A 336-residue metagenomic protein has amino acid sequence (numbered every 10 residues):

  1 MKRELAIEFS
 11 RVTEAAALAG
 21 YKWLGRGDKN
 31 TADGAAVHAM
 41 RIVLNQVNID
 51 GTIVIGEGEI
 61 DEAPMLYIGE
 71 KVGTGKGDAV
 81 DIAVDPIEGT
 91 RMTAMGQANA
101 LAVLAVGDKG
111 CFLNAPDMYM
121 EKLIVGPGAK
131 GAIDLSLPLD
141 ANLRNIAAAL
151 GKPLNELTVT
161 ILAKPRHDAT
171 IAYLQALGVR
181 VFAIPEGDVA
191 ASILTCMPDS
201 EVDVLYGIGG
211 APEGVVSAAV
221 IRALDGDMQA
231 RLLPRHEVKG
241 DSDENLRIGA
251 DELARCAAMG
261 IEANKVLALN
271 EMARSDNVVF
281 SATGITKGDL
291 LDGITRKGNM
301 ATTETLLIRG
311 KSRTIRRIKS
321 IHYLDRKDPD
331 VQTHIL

Functional and structural regions predicted by a protein language model:
M1-A83, R144, A148, Q175 (+5 more regions): N-terminal subdomain of lithium-sensitive/metallo-dependent phosphomonoesterases centered on the IMPase/IPPase/PAP
L5, L194-L336: Oxyanion/phosphate-interacting regions
I53-E57, I82-V84, T93-M95, N114-A115 (+5 more regions): General beta-strand structural signal in soluble alpha/beta enzymes
M65-Y67, M95-Q97, A115-M118, A169-Q175 (+3 more regions): Short acidic, glycine/serine/threonine-rich loops at helix termini
G77-E88, M92-L113: DPxDG-like acidic metal-binding loop motif
V103, D108-A183, G288-L290, E304-H334: Acidic beta-strand-loop-alpha-helix segment within the catalytic core of divalent metal-dependent phosphate-processing
L174-V181, G187-V202: Glycine-rich ThDP/TPP pyrophosphate-binding loop and its adjacent helix/strand module within ThDP-dependent enzymes
